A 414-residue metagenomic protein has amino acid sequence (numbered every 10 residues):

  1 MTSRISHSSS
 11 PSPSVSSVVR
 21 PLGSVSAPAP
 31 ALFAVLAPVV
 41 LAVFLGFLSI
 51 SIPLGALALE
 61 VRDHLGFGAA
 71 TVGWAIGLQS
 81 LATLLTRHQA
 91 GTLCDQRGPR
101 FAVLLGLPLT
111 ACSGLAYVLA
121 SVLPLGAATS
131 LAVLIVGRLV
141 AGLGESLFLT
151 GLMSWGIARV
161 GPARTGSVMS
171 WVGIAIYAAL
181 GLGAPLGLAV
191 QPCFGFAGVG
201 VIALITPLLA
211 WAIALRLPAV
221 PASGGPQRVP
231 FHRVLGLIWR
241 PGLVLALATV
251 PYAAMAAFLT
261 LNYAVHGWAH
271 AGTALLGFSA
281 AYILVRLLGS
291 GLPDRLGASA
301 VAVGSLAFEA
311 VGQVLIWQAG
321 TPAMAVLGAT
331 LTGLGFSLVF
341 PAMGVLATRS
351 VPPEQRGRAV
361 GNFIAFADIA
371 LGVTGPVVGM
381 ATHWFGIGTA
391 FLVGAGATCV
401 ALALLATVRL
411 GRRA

Functional and structural regions predicted by a protein language model:
A34-A75, S80, V244, Y252-N262 (+1 more regions): Helix-loop boundary and gating motifs at the non-cytosolic
S80-H88, L180-G181, Y282-L287, G372: Residue-level signature of mid-helix packing/kink "hotspots" within the transmembrane helices of 12-pass Major
T86-G98, V285-A298, T382-H383: Helix-to-loop junctions at the C-terminal end of transmembrane segments in multipass secondary transporters
P108-A127, F308-G320: C-terminal ends and interior cores of transmembrane alpha-helices in multi-pass membrane transporters/permeases
G137-A175: Cytoplasmic helix-loop-helix junction between adjacent transmembrane helices in 12-TM secondary transporters
W171-L215: Helix-loop-helix hairpin linking two adjacent transmembrane segments in secondary transporters
L204-S223, L404-R409: C-terminal membrane-cytosol helix-exit motif in multi-pass small-molecule transporters
